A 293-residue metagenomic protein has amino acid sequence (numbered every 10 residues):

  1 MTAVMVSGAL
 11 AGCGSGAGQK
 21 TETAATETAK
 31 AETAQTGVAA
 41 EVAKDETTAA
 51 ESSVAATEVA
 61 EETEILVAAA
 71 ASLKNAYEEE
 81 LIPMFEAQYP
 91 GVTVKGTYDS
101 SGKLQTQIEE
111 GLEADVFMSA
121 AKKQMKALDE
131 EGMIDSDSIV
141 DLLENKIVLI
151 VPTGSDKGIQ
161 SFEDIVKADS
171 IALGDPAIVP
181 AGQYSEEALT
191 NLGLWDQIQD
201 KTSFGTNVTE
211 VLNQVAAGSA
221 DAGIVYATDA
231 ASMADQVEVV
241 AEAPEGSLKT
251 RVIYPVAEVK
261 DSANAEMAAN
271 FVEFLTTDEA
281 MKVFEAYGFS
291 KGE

Functional and structural regions predicted by a protein language model:
T2: Pyridoxal 5′-phosphate
G8-G12: C-terminal motif of bacterial Sec signal peptides marking the signal peptidase cleavage site
C13-E80, A87, G102, T106-E109 (+4 more regions): Exported/periplasmic ABC-transporter solute-binding proteins
P83-K95: Signal peptide-proximal N-terminal region of secreted/periplasmic/extracellular or secretory-lumen proteins
G91, E113-A114, A220: Short, high-confidence coil segments that cap the C-terminus of an alpha-helix and link into the following beta-strand
Y98: Conserved strand-loop elements at the edges of beta-sheets that form or border functional pockets
D115-S119: Periplasmic-binding protein-like
S138-I147: Short, glycine-/small- and polar/acidic-enriched structural segments that line small-molecule recognition paths
